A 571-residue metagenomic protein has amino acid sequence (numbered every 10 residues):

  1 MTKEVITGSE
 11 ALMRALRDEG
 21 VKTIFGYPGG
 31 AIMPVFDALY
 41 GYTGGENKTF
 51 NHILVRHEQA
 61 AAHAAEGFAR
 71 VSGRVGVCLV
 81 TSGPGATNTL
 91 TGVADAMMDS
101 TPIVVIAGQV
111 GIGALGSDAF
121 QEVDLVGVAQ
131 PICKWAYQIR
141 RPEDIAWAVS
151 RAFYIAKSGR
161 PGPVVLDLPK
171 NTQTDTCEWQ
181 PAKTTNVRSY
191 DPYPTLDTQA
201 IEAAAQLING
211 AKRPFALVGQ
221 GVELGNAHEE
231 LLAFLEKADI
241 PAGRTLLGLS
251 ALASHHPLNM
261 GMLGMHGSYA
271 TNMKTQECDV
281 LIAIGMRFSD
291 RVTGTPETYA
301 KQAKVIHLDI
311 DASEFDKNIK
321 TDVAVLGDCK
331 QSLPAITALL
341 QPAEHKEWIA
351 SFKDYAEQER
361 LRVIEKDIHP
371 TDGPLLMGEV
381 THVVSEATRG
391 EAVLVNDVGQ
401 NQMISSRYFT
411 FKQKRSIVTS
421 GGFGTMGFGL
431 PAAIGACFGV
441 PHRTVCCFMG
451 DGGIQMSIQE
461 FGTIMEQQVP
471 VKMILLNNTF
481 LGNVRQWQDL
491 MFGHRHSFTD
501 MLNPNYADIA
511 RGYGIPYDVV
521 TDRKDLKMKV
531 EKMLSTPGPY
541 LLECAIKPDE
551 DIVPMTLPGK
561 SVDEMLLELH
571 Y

Functional and structural regions predicted by a protein language model:
M1-K3, E143, Q206, Q302-V398 (+3 more regions): Phosphate/pyrophosphate-binding active-site segments
T2-E347, V383, A387-G390, P470-M473 (+3 more regions): N-terminal alpha/beta PP-like core and its mobile active-site loop of ThDP/TPP-dependent enzymes
S9-M13, R17, V35-L39, A356-A436: Active-site diphosphate/adenylate-binding microenvironment
Y27-G29, H52-H63, C78-G85, R140-R141 (+7 more regions): Active-site nucleophile and cofactor-binding loops and adjacent substrate-binding regions of central metabolic enzymes
I106, A114-Q121, D316-N318, A324-L326 (+2 more regions): Thiamine diphosphate
V165, H307, V395, F448-M449: Generic enzyme active-site microenvironment
K170-Q173, N401, P548: Short, internal active-site loops enriched in acidic
G219-L224, H369, G450-G452: Conserved short loop/turn motifs at secondary-structure junctions
